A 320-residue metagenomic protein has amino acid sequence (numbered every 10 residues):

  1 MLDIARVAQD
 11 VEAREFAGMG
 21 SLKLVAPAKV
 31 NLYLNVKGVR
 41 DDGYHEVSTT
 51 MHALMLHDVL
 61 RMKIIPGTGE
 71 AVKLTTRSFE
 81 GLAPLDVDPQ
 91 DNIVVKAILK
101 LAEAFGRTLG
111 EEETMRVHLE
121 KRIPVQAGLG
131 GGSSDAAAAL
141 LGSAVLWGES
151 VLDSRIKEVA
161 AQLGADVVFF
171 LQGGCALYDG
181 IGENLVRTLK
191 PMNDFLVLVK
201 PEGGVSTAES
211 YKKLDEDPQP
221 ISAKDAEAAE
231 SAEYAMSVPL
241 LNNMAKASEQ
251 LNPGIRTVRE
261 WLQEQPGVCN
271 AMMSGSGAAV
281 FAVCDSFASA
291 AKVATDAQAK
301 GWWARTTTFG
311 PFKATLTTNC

Functional and structural regions predicted by a protein language model:
L2-A127, V145, E149-D153, E183 (+2 more regions): ATP-binding N-lobe of GHMP and related small-molecule kinases
F16, A53, A161-Q162, V168-L171 (+2 more regions): Solvent-exposed alpha-helices and their adjacent loops that cap or buttress functional pockets in soluble metabolic
G69-L85, A139, A161, A232-L241 (+1 more regions): Short, basic/glycine-rich phosphate-binding loops at helix/coil junctions that contact nucleotide phosphates
E113, A136, L140-L177: Contiguous, small/hydrophobic- and glycine-enriched helical/loop subdomains that border and often "cap" functional
R116-W147, A165, N270-C284: Glycine/serine-rich anion-binding loops at beta->alpha junctions that coordinate negatively charged ligand groups
F170-N270, D285-A291, T295, T306-C320: Conserved, helical-rich catalytic subdomain that frames metal- and/or nucleotide-binding sites in enzyme alpha/beta
